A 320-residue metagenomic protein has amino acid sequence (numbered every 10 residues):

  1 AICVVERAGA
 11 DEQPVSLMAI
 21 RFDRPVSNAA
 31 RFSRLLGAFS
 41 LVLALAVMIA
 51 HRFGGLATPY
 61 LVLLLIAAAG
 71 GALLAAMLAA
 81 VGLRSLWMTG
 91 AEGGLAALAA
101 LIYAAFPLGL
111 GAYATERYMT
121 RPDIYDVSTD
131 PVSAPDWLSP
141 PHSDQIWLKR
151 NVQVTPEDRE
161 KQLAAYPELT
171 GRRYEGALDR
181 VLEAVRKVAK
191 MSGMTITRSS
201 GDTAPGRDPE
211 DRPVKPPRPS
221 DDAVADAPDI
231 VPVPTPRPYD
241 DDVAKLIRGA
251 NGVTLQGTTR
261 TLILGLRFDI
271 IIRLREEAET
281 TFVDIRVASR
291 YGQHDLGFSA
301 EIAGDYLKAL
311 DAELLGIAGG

Functional and structural regions predicted by a protein language model:
A1-L17: Short, Lys/Arg-enriched N-terminal segments with co-localized hydrophobic residues within the first ~10-30 amino acids
P14-A29: Cytosolic juxtamembrane N-terminal segments of multi-pass membrane proteins
R21, P25, Y60-L63, A67 (+2 more regions): Generic hydrophobic alpha-helical membrane-segment signal
V26-R34, Y291, A303: Extended, aromatic/histidine-rich regions of cofactor-dependent oxidoreductases associated with respiratory
N28-L86: Membrane-embedded alpha-helical segments of integral membrane proteins
H51-G54, M88-A91, G111-G320: Ser/Thr-rich, low-complexity intrinsically disordered terminal regions
A79, L83-S85, L101-R121: Transmembrane alpha-helices and immediately adjacent membrane-cytoplasm interface residues in multi-pass integral
G90-Y103: Membrane-interfacial entry segments at the cytosolic side of transmembrane helices
